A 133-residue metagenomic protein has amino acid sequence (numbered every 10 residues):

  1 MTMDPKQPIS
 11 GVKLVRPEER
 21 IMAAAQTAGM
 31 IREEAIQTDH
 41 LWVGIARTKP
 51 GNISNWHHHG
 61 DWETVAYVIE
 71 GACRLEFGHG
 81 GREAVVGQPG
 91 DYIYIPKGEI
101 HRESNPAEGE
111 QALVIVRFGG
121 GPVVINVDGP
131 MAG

Functional and structural regions predicted by a protein language model:
M1-I45, N55, N126-G133: A short, N-terminal "cap"/entry segment at the start of jelly-roll beta-barrel domains of the cupin/DSBH fold
G44-G60, K97: Conserved short histidine dyad/triad with adjacent acidic residue
I45, H58, F77-H79, N105 (+1 more regions): Residue-level recognition of conserved beta-strand positions in structured domain cores
A46, V65, Y94, G109-N126: A short hydrophobic beta-strand segment most commonly corresponding to one strand of the jelly-roll/cupin
R47-T48, G60-L75, F118: Short, conserved beta-strand element in jelly-roll/cupin
I53-N55, R74, I93, K97-E103: Histidine-centered metal-chelating micro-motifs
H79-V86, S104-G109: Beta-rich strand-turn-strand
G81-K97: Short acidic-glycine-tyrosine-enriched beta hairpin
